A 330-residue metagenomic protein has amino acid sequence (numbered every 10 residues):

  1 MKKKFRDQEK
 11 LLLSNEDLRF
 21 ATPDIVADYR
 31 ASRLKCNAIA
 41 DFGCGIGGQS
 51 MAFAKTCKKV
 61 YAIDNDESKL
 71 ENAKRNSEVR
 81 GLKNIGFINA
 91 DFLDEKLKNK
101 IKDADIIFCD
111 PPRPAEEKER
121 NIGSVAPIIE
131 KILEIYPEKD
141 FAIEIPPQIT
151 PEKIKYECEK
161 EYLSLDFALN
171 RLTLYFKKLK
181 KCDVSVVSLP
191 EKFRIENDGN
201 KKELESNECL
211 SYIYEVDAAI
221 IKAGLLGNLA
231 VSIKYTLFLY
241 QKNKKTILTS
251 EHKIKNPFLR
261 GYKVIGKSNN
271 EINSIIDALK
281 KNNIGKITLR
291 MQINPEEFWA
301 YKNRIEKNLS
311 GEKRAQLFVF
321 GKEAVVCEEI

Functional and structural regions predicted by a protein language model:
M1-I330: SAM-dependent transferase fold signal centered on methyltransferase-like domains, encompassing both Class I
